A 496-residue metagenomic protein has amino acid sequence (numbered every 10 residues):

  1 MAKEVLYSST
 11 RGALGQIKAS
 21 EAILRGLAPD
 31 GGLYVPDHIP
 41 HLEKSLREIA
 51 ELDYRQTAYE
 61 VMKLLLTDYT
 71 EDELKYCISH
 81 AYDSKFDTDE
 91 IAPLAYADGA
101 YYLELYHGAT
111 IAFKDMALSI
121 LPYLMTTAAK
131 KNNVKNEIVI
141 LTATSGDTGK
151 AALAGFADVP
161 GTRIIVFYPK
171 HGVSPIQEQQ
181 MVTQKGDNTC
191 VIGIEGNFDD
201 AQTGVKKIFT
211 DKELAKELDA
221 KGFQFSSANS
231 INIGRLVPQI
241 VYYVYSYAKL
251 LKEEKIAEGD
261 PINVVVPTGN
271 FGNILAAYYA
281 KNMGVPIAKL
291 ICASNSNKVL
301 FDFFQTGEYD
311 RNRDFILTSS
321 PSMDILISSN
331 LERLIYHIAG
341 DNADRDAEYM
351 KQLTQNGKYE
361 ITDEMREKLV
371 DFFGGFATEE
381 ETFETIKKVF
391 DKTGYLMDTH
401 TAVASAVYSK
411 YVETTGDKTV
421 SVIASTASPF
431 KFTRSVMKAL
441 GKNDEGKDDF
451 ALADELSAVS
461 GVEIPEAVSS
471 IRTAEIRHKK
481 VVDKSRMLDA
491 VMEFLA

Functional and structural regions predicted by a protein language model:
M1-A496: PLP-dependent amino-acid enzyme catalytic core
